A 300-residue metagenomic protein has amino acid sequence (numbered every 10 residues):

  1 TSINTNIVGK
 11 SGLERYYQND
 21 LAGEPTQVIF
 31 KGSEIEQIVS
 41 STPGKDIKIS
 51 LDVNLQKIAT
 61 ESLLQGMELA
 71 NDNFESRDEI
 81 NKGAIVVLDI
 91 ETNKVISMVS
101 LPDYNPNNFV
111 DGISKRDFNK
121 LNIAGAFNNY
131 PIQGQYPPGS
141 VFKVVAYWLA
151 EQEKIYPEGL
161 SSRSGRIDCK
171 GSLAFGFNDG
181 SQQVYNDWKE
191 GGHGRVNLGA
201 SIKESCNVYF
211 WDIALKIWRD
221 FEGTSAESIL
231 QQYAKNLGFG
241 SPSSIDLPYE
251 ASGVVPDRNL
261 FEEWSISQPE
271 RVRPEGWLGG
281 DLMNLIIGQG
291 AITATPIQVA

Functional and structural regions predicted by a protein language model:
T1-G44: Small/polar-residue-rich segments within soluble enzyme cores
Q18, A22-P25, S33, T60-E68 (+1 more regions): Amphipathic, well-packed alpha-helical segments that form the structural scaffold of globular domains
A22, P43-M67, S100: N-terminal leader/targeting segments and the immediately adjacent pre-domain N-terminus
T26-T42, L51, R77, G83-V86 (+2 more regions): Beta-lactam-recognizing serine transpeptidase/beta-lactamase-like catalytic domain environment
K57-A84, D103: Beta-lactamase-like hydrolase cores
